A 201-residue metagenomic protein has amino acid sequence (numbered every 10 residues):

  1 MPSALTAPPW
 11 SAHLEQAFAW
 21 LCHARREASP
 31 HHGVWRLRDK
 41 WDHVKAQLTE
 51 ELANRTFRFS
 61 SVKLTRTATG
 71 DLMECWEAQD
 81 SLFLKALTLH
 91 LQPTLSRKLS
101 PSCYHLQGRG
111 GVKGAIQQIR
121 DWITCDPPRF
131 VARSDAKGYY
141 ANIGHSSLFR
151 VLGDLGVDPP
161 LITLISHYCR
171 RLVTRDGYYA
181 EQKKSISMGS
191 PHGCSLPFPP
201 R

Functional and structural regions predicted by a protein language model:
M1-N54: Non-catalytic, polymerase-adjacent accessory regions of viral genome-replication enzymes
A4, T88-H145: Active-site-proximal segment of RNA-dependent polymerases
S11-E27, R58-V62, L89-T94, L172: Short, compositionally biased low-complexity segments
E15, D42, A46, D80-L89 (+5 more regions): Non-catalytic, well-ordered alpha-helical scaffold segments
H23-W35, L64-E74, K98-S102: Glycine-/proline-rich flexible loop or hinge segments
V44-S61, T67, D71-C75: Heme-based O2/NO sensor domains and their adjacent alpha-helical segments, primarily globin folds but also including
E51, W122-R201: Conserved polymerase palm-domain catalytic core
G70-S100, Q182-R201: Conserved pre-motif C helix in the palm subdomain of viral-like polymerases
